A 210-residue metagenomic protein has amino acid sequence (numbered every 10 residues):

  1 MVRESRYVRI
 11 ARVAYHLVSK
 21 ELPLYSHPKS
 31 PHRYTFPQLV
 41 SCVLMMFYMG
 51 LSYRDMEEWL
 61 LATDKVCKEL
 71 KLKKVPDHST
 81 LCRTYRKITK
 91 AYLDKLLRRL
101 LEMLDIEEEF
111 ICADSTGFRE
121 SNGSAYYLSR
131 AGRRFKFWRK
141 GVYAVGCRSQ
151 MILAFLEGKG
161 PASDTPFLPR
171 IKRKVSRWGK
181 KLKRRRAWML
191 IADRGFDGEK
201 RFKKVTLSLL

Functional and structural regions predicted by a protein language model:
M1-Y48: Basic, short loop/linker segments at the boundary and entry of helix-turn-helix/winged-helix-like folds
R6-V13, L17, T80, Y92-R99: Exposed alpha-helical structural elements
H16-S19, G50, K68-K74, G123 (+1 more regions): Glycine-centered secondary-structure boundary/capping sites
P31-H32, P37, Y48-L51, L81-S208: Polybasic low-complexity intrinsically disordered regions
R54-L70: DNA-recognition alpha helix
K68-I88: Major-groove recognition helix of helix-turn-helix-like DNA-binding domains
K73-P76, M151-I152, L210: Proline-rich low-complexity regions
